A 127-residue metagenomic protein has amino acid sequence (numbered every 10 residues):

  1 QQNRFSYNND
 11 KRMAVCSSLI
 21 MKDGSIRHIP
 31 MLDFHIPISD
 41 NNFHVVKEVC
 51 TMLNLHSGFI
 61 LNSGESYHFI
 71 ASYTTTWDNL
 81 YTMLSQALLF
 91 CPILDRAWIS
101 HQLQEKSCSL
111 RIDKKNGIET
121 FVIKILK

Functional and structural regions predicted by a protein language model:
Q1-Q2, Q86, Q102-Q104: Residue-identity detector for glutamine
Q1-S63, T74-W77, Y81, C108-K127: Signature for HUH/AEP ssDNA processing cores
A14-S17, A71, A87, A97: A sequence-composition feature that detects small, non-aromatic residues
L53-N54, S85-R96: A common structural junction motif
S57-E65, D95-H101: A generic structural motif
S66-S72: Catalytic nucleophile-His microenvironment captured as a short glycine-rich beta-strand/loop that brackets
L94-D113: Conserved glycine-rich FAD pyrophosphate-binding loop
